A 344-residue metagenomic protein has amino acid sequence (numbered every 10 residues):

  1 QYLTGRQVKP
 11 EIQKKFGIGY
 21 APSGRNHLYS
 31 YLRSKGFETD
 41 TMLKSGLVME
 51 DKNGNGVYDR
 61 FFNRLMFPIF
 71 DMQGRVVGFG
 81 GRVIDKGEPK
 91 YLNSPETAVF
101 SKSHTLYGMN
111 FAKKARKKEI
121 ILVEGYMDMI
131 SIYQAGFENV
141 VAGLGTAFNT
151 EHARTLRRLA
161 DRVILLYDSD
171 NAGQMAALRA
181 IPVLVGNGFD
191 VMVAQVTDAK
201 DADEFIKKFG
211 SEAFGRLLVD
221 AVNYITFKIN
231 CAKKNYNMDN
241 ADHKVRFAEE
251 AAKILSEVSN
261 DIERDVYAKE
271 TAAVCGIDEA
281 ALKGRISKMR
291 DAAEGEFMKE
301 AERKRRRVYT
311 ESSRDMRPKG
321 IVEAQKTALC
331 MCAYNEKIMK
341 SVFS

Functional and structural regions predicted by a protein language model:
Q1-K14: Non-catalytic interaction/clamp surfaces of large macromolecular machines
K9-P10, E38, D278: Helix N-cap / loop-to-helix initiation motif
Q13-N26, K44-M49, G56, L282-R290: Short linear loop/turn motifs
F16-A21, Y58, D168-D170, T271: Conserved short loop/turn motifs at secondary-structure junctions
A21, G125, G145-T146, S169-D170 (+1 more regions): Short beta->alpha junction loops/turns
G24-L159, V163, A176-A177: Phosphate-handling DNA/RNA-contact segment within nucleic-acid enzymes
D71-Q73, K113-I120, N149-V163, S169-S344: A charged alpha-helical hairpin associated with nucleic-acid processing machineries
